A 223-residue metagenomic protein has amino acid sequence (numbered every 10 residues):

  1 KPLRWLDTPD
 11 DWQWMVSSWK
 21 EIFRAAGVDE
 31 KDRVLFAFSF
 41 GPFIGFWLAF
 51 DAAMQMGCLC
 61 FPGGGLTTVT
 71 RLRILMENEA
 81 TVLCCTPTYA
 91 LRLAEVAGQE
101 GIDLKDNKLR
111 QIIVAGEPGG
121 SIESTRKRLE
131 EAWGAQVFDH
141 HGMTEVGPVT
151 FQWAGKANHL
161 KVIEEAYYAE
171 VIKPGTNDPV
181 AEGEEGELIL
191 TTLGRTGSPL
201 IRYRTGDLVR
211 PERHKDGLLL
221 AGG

Functional and structural regions predicted by a protein language model:
K1-W14: Conserved AMP-binding A3 loop
P2-L3, P42-F46, R92: Short active-site-adjacent helix-start/loop capping segments
R4-L6, L35, C84: Short, conserved beta-strand segments within well-ordered enzyme catalytic domains that often line or immediately flank
D11-S18, G41-G45, G63-T67: Short secondary-structure boundary/capping elements
W12-V16, L35-S39, Y89-L93: Short acidic/polar alpha-helix capping motifs at helix-coil junctions
M15-R33, T67-A80: Conserved ATP-dependent adenylate/AMP-binding module captured primarily in the ANL superfamily
K20-M56, C60: Conserved AMP-binding loop of ANL adenylate-forming enzymes
M56-G223: Active-site glycine/GP-rich loop and adjacent strand/helix microenvironment that borders small-molecule binding pockets
